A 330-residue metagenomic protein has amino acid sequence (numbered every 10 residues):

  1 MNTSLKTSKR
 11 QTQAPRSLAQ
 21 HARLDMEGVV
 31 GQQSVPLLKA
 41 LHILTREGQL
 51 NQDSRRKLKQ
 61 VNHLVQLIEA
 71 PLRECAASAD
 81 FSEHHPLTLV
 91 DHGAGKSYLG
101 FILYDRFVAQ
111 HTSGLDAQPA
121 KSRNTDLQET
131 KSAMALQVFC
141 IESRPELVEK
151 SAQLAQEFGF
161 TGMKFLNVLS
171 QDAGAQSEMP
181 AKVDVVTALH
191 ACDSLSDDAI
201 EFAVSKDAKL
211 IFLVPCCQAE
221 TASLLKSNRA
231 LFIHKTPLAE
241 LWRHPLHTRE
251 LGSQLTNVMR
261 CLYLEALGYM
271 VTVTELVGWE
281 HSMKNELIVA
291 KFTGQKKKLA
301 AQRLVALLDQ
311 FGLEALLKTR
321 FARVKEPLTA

Functional and structural regions predicted by a protein language model:
N2-K39, E47, N51-R55, N62 (+3 more regions): Class I S-adenosyl-L-methionine
Q60-E83: Conserved alpha-helix/loop element of class I SAM-dependent methyltransferases that forms part of the SAM/SAH-binding
H85-G95: Conserved class I S-adenosyl-L-methionine
K96-H111: Conserved SAM-binding loop of SAM-dependent methyltransferases across substrates and taxa, primarily the Class I
A109-G114, E129-M134, F158-F160: Short helix-capping segments at alpha-helix termini
N124-D126: Intrinsic-disorder-associated, low-complexity terminal segments enriched in Asp/Asn/His/Tyr and depleted of Lys/Arg
L136-F139: Short beta-strand element of Class I
